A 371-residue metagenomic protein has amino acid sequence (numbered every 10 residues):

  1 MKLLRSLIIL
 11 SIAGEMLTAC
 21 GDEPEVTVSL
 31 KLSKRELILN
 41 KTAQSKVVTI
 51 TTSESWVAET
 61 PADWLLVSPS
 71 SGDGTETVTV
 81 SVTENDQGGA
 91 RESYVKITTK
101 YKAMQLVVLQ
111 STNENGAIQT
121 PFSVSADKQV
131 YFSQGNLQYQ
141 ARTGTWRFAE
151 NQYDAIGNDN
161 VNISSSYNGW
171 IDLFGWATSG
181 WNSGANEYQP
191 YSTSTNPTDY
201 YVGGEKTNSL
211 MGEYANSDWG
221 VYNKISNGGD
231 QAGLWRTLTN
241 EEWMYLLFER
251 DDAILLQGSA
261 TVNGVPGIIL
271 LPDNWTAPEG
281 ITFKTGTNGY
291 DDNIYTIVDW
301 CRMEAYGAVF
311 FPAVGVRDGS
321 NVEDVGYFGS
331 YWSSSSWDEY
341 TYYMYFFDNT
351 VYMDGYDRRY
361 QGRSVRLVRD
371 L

Functional and structural regions predicted by a protein language model:
L3, L10, G14-I38, K100-V124 (+2 more regions): Bacterial Sec-dependent N-terminal signal peptides
E23-E25, Y139-A141, N216, G220-N227 (+1 more regions): C-terminal, surface-exposed recognition/capping segments
L30, V47-T79: Surface-exposed binding patches on compact interaction domains or structured appendages
K41-A43: Solvent-exposed, conformationally flexible loop/turn segments
T83-G89: Short, surface-exposed loop/turn segments at beta-strand-coil junctions that are enriched for proline with nearby
G89-Y101: A short beta-strand micro-motif common to beta-rich folds, especially ectodomain repeats
I118-V130, Q134-L256, N263, G326 (+1 more regions): Short aromatic-cysteine micro-motif
